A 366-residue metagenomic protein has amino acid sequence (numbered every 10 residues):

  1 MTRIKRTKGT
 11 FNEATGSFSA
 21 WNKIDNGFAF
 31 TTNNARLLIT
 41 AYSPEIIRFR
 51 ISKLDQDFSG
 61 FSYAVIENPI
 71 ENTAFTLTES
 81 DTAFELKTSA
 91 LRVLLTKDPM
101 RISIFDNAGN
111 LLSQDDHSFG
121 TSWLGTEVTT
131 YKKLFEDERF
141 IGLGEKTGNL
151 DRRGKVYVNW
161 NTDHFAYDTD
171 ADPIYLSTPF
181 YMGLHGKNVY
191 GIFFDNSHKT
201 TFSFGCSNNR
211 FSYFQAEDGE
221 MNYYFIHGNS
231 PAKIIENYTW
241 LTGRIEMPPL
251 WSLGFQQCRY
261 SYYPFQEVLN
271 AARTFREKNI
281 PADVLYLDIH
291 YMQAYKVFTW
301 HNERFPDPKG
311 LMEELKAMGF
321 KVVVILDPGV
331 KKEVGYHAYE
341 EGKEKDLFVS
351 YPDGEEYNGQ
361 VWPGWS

Functional and structural regions predicted by a protein language model:
M1-T242, E246-S252, C258-Y260, P264-E267 (+6 more regions): N-terminal accessory segment at the very beginning of proteins
I104, Q293, K332-V334: Short secondary-structure boundary/hinge segments and terminal tails
F204-G205, K296-T299, E333-E340: Short acidic, glycine/serine/threonine-rich loops at helix termini
R276, K316: Anion (oxyanion) recognition and catalysis
M292-T299, S366: Short, basic, glycine/proline-bearing loop/turn elements
R304: Active-site loop-helix segments enriched in His/Asp/Glu that coordinate and activate a nucleophilic water at divalent
P328-S366: Active-site-adjacent "subsite" loops/lids of carbohydrate-active enzymes
